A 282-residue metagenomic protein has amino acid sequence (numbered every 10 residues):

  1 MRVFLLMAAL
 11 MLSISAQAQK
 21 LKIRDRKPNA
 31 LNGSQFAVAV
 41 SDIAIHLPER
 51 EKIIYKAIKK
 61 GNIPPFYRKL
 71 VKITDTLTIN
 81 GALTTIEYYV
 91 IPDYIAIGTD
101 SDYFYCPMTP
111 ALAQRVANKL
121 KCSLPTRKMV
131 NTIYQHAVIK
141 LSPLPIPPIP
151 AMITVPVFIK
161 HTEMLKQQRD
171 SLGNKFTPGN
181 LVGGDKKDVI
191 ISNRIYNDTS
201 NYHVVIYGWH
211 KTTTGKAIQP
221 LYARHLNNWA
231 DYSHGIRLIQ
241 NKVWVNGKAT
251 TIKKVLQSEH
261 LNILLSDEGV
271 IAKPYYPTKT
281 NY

Functional and structural regions predicted by a protein language model:
M1-K20: Bacterial Sec-dependent N-terminal signal peptides
I45-E49, P64-Y67, Y103-A111, L124 (+1 more regions): Soluble non-cytosolic domains of exported or imported proteins
N62-I91: Conserved oxyanion/phosphate-binding beta-strand-loop segments in alpha/beta enzyme cores
I97-F104, K119-L120, R224-H225: Second-shell loop/turn segments in exported
P110-G179, L238: Conserved hydrophobic ligand-interaction patch in extracellular adhesion modules
Q167-D231: Extracellular C-type lectin-like domains
H225, W229-Y282: Low-complexity, Gly/Ser/Thr/Pro-rich intrinsically disordered linker/tail segments
